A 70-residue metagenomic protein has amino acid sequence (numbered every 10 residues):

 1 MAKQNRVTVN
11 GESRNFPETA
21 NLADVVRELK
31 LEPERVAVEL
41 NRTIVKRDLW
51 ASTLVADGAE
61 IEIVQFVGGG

Functional and structural regions predicted by a protein language model:
M1-G69: Ubiquitin-like/PB1-type beta-grasp interaction modules and other compact soluble beta-rich domains
